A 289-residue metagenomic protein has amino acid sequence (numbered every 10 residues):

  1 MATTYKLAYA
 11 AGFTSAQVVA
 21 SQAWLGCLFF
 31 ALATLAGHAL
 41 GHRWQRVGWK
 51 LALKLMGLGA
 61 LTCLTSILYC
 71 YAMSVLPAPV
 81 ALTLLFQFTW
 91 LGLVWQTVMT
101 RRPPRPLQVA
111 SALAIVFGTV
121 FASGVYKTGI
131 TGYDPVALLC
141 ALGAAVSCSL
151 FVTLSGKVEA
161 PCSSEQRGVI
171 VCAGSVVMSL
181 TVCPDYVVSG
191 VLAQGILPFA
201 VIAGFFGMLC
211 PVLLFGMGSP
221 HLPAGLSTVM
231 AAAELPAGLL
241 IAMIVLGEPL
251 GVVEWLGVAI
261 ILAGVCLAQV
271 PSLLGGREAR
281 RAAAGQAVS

Functional and structural regions predicted by a protein language model:
M1-S21, A60, L64, L68 (+3 more regions): Glycine-/small-residue-enriched transmembrane alpha-helix faces in small-molecule transporters and effluxers
M1-T4, H38-V80, F121, G204-L222: Specific transmembrane alpha-helical segments of multi-pass solute transporters/efflux pumps, especially DMT/EamA
A8, V18, Q22, A72 (+6 more regions): Hydrophobic/aromatic residues within transmembrane alpha-helices of multi-pass small-molecule transporters
A16-A36, A110-F117, V136-G143, S147 (+1 more regions): Hydrophobic alpha-helical transmembrane segments of multi-pass integral membrane proteins, especially transporters
S21, A81-Q87, L154-V176, M208-M243: Helix-helix packing/entry segments at the starts of transmembrane helices
F29, Y69, F88-A110, P236-W255: C-terminal transmembrane-helix exit sites in multi-pass transporters
F30, P104-Y126, V177-S179, I241 (+1 more regions): Hydrophobic transmembrane alpha-helices of multi-pass small-molecule transport proteins
G59, C63-I67, T89-V94, V120 (+5 more regions): Hydrophobic/small/kink-forming positions within alpha-helical transmembrane segments of polytopic membrane proteins
